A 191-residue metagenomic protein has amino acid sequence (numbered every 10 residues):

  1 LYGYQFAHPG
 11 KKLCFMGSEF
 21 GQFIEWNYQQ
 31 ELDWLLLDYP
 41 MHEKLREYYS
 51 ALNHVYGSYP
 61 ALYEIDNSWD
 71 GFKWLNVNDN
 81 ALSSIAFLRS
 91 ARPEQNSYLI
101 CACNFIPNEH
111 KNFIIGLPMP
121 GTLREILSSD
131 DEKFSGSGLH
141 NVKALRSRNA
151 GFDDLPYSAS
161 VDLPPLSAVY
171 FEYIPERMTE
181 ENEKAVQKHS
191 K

Functional and structural regions predicted by a protein language model:
Y4-C14, S18-K191: Carbohydrate-interacting/catalytic domains
